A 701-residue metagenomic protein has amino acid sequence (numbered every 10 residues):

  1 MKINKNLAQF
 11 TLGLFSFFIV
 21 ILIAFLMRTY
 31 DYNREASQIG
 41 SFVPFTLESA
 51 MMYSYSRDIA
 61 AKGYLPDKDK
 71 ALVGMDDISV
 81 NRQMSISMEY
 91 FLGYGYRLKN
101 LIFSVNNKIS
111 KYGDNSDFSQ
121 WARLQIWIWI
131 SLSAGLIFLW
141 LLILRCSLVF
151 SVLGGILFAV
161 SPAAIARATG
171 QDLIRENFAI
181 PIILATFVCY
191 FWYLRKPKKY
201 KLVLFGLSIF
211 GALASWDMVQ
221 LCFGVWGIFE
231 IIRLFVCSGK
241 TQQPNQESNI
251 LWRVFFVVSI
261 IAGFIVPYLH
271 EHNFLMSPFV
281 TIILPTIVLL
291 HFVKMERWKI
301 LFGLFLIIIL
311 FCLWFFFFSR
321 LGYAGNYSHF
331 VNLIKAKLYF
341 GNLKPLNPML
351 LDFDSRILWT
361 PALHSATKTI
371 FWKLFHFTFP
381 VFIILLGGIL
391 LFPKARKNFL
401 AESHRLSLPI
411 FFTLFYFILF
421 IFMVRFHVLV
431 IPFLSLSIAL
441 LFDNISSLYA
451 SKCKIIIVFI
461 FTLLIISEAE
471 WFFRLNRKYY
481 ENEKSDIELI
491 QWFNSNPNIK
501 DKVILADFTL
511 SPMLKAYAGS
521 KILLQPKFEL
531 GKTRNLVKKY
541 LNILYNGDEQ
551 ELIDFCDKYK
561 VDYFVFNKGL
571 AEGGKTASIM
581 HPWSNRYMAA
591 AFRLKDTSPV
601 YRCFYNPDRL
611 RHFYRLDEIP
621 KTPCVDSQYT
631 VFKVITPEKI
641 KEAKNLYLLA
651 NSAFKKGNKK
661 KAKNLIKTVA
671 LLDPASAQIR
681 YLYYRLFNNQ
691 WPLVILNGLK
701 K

Functional and structural regions predicted by a protein language model:
M1-S37, L47, V152, L289-L310 (+1 more regions): Start-transfer (signal-anchor) and selected internal transmembrane alpha helices of multi-pass inner/ER membrane
A24-M27, Y112, L124-L144, L148-S238 (+3 more regions): Membrane-embedded helix bundles of polyisoprenyl
T29-L144, V149-L184, A212: Active-site lumenal/periplasmic loops and adjacent helix-entry segments of GT-C-fold, multi-pass membrane
S41-P44, S49, G63, I102-N106 (+1 more regions): Extracytoplasmic
E176, L414-A450: Hydrophobic/aromatic-rich transmembrane helices and adjacent perimembrane loops
I250-I260, F302-L313, I334, P380-I421 (+1 more regions): Transmembrane alpha-helix segments characteristic of polytopic inner-membrane glycan-assembly/cell-envelope
M276-L290, F311-R396, R405-L408: Alpha-helical transmembrane segments at the extracellular/periplasmic loop-to-helix junctions of multi-pass membrane
I308-I309, L436, L440-F472: Signature aromatic-anchored transmembrane alpha helix within multi-pass, membrane-resident enzymes that catalyze glycan
